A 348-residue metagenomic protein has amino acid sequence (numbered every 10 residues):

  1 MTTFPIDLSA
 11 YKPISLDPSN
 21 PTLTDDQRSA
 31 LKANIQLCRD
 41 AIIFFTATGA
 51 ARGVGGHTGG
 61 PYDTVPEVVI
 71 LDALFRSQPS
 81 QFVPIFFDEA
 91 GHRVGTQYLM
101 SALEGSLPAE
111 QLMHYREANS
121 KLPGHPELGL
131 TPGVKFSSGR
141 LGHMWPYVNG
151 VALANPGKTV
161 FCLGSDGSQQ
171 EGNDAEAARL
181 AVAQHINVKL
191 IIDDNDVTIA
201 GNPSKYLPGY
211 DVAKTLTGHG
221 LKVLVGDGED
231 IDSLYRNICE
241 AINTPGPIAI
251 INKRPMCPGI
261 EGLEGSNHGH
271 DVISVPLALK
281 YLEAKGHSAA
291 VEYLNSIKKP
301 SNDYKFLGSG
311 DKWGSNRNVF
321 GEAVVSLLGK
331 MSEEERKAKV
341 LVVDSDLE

Functional and structural regions predicted by a protein language model:
M1-F161, H287-E348: Thiamine diphosphate
S77-P79, V83, P126-H287: Glycine-rich ThDP/TPP pyrophosphate-binding loop and its adjacent helix/strand module within ThDP-dependent enzymes
